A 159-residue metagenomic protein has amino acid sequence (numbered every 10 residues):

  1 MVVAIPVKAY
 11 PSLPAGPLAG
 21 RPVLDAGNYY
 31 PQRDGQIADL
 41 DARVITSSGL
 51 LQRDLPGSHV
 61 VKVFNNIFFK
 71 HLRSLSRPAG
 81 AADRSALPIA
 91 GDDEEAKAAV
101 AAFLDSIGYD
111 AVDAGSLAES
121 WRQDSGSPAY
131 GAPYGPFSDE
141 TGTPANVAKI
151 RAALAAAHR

Functional and structural regions predicted by a protein language model:
M1, S76-R77, G126-A129: Short low-complexity, flexible loop/linker segments enriched in glycine and/or proline with clustered acidic
M1-G35: Rossmann-like NAD(P)-binding element
V3-A4, K62, I89-A90: Active-site-adjacent beta-strand anchor residues
P6-A9, I67, D93-E94: Short beta->alpha connector loops
P14-G20, L55, A79-A81: Short, conserved loop/helix-junction motifs that constitute active-site signature segments in enzyme catalytic cores
A26-P78, A96: Rossmann-fold NAD(P)-binding glycine/threonine-rich loop
A82-R159: Active-site-lining helix/loop region of Rossmann-like oxidoreductase modules
